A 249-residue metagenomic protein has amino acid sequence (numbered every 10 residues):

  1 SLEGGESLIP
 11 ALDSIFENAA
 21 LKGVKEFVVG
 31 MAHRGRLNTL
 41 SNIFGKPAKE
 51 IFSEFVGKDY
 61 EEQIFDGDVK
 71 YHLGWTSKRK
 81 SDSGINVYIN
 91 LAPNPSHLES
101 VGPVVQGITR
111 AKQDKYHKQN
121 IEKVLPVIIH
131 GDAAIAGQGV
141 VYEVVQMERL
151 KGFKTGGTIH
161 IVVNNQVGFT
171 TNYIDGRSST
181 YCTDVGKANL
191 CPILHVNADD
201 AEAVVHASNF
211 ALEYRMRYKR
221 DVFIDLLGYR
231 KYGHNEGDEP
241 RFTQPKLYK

Functional and structural regions predicted by a protein language model:
S1-V141, V145-I159, N164-I174, S178 (+3 more regions): Conserved internal helical-beta-strand scaffold that buttresses enzyme catalytic cores
P47, R217-K249: Glycine/aspartate-rich loop-and-adjacent alpha/beta segment that forms the canonical ThDP
N86, Y181-A207: Conserved thiamine diphosphate
I135, A201-V204, R230: Acidic, metal-coordinating catalytic cores used for nucleic-acid/nucleotide bond scission and strand-transfer chemistry
L150, V185, Y214: Hydrophobic/aromatic ligand-binding patch that stacks against planar heteroaromatic rings of cofactors or nucleotides
V163-Q166, A198-D199, L227-Y229: Short, ordered loop/turn segments at secondary-structure junctions
D175-T183, K187, Q244-K249: Acidic, Ser/Thr-rich peripheral helices and adjacent loops at domain boundaries
L194, E202, S208-L212, M216-R217 (+1 more regions): Functional cores that coordinate and move charged inorganic groups
